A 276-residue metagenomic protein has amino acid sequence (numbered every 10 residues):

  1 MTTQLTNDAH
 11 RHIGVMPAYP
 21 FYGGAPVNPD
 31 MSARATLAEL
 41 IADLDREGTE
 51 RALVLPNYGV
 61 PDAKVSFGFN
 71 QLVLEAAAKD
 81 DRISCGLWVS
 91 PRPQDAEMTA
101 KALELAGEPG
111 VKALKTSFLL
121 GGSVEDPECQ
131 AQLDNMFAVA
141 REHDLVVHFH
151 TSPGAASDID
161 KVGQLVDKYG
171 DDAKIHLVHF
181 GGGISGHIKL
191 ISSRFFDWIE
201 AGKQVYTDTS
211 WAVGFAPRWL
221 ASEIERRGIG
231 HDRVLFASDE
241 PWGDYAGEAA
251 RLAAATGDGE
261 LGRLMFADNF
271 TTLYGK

Functional and structural regions predicted by a protein language model:
T2-A9, I13-R51, R141, I229-L235 (+1 more regions): Mid-to-C-terminal alpha-helical segments outside catalytic/metal-binding sites
N7-R11, A52-V54, S84-V89, K112-T116 (+4 more regions): Hydrophobic faces of well-ordered beta-strands that scaffold small-molecule active sites in alpha/beta enzyme cores
H12-G14, N57, W88-R92, S117-G121 (+4 more regions): Active-site beta-loop-alpha junctions enriched in small/polar residues
P17-Y22, M98-T99, K161-V162, H187-I191 (+2 more regions): Short aromatic-enriched loop/helix-cap "lid" or pocket-rim segments at secondary-structure transitions that line
Y22-M31, P61-V65, S123-P127, I184-L190: Short, flexible/disordered intra-domain loops and linkers
L37-L44, N70-L74, T99-L103, L133 (+4 more regions): Generic structural signal for well-ordered alpha-helices, preferentially at hydrophobic/aromatic core positions
E50-R51, V60-G154, A201-K203, K276: Active-site gating/metal-coordination segments in enzymes
E125-L235: Catalytic pocket-lining loop regions of alpha/beta-barrel enzymes, especially the amidohydrolase/enolase/GH5 lineages
